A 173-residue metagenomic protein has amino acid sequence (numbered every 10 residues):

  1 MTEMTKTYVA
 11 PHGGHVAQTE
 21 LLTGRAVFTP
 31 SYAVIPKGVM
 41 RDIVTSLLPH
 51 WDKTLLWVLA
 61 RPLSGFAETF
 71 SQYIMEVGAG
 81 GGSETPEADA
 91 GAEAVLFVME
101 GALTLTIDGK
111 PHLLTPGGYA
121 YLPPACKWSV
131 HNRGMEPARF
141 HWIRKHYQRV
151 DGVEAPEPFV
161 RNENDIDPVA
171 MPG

Functional and structural regions predicted by a protein language model:
T2-E68, Q148-G173: A short, N-terminal "cap"/entry segment at the start of jelly-roll beta-barrel domains of the cupin/DSBH fold
K53-P62, S71-A90: Conserved short histidine dyad/triad with adjacent acidic residue
Q72-M75, Y121, M135-G152: A short hydrophobic beta-strand segment most commonly corresponding to one strand of the jelly-roll/cupin
A79, A90-T104, D108: Glycine- and acidic-residue-biased ligand/ion/polar-headgroup-sensing regions
D108-A125: Short acidic-glycine-tyrosine-enriched beta hairpin
V130-R133: Asparagine-centered strand-capping/turn motif at beta-strand->loop junctions
